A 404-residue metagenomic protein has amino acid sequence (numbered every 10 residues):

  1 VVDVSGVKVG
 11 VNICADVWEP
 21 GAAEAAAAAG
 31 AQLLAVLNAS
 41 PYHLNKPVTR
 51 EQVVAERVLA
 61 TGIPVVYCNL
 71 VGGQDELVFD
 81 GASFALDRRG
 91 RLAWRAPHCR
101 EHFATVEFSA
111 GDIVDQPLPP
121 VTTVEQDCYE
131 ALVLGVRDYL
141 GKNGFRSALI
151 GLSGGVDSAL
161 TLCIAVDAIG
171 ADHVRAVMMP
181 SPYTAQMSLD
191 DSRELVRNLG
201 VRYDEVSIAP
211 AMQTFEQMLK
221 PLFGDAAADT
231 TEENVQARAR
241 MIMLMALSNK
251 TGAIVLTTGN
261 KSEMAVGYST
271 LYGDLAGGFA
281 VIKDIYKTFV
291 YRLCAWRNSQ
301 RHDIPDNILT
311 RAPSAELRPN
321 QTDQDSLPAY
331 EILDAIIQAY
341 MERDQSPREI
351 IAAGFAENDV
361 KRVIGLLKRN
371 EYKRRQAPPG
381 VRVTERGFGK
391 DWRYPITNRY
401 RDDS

Functional and structural regions predicted by a protein language model:
V1-G151, D167-A168, M178, Y203: Enzyme catalytic cores with a strong preference for nitrogen-chemistry domains
D3-S5, R88, D115-S153, S158-S404: ATP/NTP-dependent adenylation/nucleotidyl-transfer catalytic domains that generate, transfer, or process NMP-activated
